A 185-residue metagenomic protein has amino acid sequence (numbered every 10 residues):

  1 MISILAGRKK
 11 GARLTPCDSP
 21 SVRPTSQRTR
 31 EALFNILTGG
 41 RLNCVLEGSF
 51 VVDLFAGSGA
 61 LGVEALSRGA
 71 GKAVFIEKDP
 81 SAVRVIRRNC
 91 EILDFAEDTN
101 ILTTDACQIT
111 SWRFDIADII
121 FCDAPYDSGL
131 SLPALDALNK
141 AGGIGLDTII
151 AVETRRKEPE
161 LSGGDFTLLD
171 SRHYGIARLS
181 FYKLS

Functional and structural regions predicted by a protein language model:
M1-S185: Class I S-adenosyl-L-methionine-dependent methyltransferase catalytic core
